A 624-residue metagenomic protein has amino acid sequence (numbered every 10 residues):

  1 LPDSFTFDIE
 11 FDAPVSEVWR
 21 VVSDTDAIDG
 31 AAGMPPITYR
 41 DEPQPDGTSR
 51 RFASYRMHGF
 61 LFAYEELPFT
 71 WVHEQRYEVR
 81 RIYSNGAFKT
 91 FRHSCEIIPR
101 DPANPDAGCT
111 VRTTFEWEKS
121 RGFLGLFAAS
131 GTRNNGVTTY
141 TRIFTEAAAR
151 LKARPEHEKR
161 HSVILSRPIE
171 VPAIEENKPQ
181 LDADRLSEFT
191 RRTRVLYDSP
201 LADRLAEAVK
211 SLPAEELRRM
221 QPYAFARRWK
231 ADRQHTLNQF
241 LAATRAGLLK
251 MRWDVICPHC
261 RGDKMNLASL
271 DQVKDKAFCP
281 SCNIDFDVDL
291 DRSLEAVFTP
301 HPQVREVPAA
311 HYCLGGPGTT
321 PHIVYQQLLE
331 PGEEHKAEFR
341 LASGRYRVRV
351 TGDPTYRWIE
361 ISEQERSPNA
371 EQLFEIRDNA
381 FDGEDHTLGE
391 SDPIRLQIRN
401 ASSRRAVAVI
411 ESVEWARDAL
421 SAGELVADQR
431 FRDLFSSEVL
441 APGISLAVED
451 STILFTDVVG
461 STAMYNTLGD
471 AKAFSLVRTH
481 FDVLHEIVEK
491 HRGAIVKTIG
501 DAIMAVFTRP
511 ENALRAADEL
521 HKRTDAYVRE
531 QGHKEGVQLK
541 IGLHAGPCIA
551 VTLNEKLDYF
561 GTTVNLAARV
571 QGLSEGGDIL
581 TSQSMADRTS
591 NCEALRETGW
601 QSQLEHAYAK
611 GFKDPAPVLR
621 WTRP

Functional and structural regions predicted by a protein language model:
L1-D46: Hydrophobic ligand-binding cavity/cleft-lining segments
R80-T141: Beta-strand/loop substructures that line and gate deep hydrophobic ligand-binding cavities in soluble
K230, A242-Y312: Cys/His-rich short segments
V288-P368: Long, charge-rich boundary regions
S343-R345, P354-A416: Extended acidic/polar, glycine-enriched regions that form or flank non-catalytic beta-rich accessory modules
G389-E449: Regulatory cytosolic signal-relay segments
S437-K522: Catalytic NTP-binding/metal-coordinating core of nucleotidyl cyclase/transferase enzymes
A505-R623: Catalytic beta-strand-to-alpha-helix segment of the class III nucleotidyl cyclase homology domain
